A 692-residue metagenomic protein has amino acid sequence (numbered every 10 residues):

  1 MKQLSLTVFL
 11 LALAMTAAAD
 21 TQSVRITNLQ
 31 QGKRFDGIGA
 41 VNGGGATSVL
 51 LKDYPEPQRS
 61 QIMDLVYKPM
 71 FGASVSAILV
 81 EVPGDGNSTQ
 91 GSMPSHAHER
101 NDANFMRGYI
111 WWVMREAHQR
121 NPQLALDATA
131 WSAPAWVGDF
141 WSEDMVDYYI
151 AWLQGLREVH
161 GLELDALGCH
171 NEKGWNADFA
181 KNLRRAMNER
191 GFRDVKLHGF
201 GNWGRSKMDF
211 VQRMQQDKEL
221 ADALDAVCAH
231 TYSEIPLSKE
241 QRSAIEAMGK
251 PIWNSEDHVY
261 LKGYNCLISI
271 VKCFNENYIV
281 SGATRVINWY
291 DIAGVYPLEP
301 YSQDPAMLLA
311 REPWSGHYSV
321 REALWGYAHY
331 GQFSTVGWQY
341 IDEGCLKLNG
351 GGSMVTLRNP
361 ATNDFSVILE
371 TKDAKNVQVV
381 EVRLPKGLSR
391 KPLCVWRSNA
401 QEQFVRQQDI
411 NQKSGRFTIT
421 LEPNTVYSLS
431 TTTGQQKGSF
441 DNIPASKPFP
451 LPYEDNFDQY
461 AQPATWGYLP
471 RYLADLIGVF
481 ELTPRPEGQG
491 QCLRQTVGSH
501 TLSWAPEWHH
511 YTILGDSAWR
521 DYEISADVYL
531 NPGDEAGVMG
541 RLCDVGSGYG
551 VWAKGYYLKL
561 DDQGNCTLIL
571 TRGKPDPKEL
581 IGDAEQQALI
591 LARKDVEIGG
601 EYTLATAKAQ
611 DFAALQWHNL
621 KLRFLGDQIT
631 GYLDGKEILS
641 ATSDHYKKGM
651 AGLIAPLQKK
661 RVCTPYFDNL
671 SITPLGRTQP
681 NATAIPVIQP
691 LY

Functional and structural regions predicted by a protein language model:
T21-D165, C169, A177-R185: N-terminal catalytic cores of secreted or lumenal carbohydrate-active enzymes
D144-A166, N171-Y260: Active-site neighborhood of glycoside hydrolase catalytic domains
N254-G352: Aromatic/acidic polysaccharide-binding cleft in carbohydrate-active enzymes
E343-S389: Carbohydrate-binding surface patches
L369-T483, G488, S499-W504, K574-K578 (+6 more regions): C-terminal beta-sandwich/jelly-roll accessory domains of carbohydrate-active enzymes
E487, Q495-K574: Secretory/extracellular carbohydrate-interaction modules and structurally similar beta-sandwich "look-alikes"
Q616-T630: Localized edge beta-strand/strand-to-loop motifs within extracellular or lumenal beta-rich domains
S640-I672: Flexible glycan-contacting loops in extracellular carbohydrate-active proteins
